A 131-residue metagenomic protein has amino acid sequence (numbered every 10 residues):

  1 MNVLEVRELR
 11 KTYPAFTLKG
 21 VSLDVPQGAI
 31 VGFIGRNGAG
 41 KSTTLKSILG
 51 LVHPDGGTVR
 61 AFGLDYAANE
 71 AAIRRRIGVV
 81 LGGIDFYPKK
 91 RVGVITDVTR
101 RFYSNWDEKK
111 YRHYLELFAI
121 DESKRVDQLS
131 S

Functional and structural regions predicted by a protein language model:
N2: Short beta-strand element(s) in the Bergerat
V6-L9, F16-P26, F33, G57: Conserved beta-strand
T12-Y13, A61, Y103: Conserved A-loop
V31-F33, L45: Short hydrophobic beta-strand immediately N-terminal to the Walker A/P-loop
R36-G40: Walker A (P-loop) phosphate-binding loop of ABC-type ATPase nucleotide-binding domains
L49: Helix-to-loop junction immediately C-terminal to a conserved catalytic motif
G57-D65, A72-I73: Conserved ABC transporter NBD signature motif
A71, R75, L81-S131: ABC-family P-loop ATPase nucleotide-binding domains
